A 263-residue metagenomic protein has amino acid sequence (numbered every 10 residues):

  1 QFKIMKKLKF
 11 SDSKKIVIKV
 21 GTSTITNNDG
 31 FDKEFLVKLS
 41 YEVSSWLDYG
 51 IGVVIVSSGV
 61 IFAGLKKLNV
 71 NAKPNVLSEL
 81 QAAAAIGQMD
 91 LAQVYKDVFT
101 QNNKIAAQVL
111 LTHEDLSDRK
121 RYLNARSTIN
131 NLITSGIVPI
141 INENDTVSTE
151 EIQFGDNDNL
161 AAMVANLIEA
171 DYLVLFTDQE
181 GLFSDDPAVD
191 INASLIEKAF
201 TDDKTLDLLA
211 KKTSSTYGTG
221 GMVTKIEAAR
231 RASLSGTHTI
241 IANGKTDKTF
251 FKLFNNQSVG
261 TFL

Functional and structural regions predicted by a protein language model:
M5-L263: C-terminal catalytic "cap/lid" subdomain
